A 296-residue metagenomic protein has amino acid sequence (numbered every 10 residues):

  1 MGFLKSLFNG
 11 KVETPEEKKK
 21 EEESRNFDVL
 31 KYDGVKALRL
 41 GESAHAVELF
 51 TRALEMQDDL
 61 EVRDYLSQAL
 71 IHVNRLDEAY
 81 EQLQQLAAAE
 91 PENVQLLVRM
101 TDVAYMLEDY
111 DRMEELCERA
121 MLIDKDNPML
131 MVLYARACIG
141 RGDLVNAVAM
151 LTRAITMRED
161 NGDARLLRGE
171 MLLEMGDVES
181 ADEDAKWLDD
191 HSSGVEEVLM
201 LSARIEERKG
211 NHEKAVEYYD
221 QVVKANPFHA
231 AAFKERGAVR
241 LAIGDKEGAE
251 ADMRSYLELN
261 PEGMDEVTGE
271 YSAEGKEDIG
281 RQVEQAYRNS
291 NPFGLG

Functional and structural regions predicted by a protein language model:
M1-E13, E250-M253, E258-G296: Terminal, low-structured helical/coil segments at or just beyond the last alpha-helical repeat
K19-E61, Y65-H72, Q95, R99-M106 (+2 more regions): Alpha-helical segment of the N-proximal tetratricopeptide repeat
F27, L60-E61, V94-Q95, P128-M129 (+4 more regions): Helix-start (N-cap) detector for alpha-helical repeat units in TPR-like alpha-solenoids, especially tetratricopeptide
R52-A53, Q85-L86, R119-A120, R153-A154 (+3 more regions): Canonical positions in the second alpha-helix
E55-M56, A89-E90, I123, M157 (+3 more regions): Structural marker of alpha-solenoid helical repeat scaffolds
Y65-L66, R99, L133, L167 (+3 more regions): Canonical tetratricopeptide repeat
